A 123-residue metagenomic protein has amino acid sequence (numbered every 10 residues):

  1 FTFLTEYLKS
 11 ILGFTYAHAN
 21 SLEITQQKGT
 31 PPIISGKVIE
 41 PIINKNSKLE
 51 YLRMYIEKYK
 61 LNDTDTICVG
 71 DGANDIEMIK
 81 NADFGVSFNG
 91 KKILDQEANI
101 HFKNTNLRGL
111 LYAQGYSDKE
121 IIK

Functional and structural regions predicted by a protein language model:
F1-K123: C-terminal cap/substrate-recognition subdomain and adjoining C-terminal extension of metal-dependent phosphatase-like
